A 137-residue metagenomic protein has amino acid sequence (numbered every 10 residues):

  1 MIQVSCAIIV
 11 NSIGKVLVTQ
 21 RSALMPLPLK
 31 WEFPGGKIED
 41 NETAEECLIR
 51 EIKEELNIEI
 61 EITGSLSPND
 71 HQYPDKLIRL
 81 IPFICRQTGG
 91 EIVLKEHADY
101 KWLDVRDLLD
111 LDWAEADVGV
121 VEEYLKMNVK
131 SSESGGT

Functional and structural regions predicted by a protein language model:
M1, K30, P74-R79, L94: A generic structural micro-feature
M1-V16, K37: Conserved N-terminal beta-strand and adjoining loop/helix that marks the start of the Nudix/MutT-like hydrolase domain
N11, E59, P68-E91, D99-K101 (+1 more regions): Active-site-adjacent beta-strand/loop module that shapes the phosphate/pyrophosphate-binding cleft
K15-E54: Conserved Nudix-box catalytic region and its N-terminal flanking loop in Nudix hydrolases and closely related
A44, L48-I52, S65, F83 (+1 more regions): Hydrophobic packing within well-folded, soluble alpha/beta domains
E55-I62: Short secondary-structure junctions
V93-T137: Nudix hydrolase/Nudix homology domain
